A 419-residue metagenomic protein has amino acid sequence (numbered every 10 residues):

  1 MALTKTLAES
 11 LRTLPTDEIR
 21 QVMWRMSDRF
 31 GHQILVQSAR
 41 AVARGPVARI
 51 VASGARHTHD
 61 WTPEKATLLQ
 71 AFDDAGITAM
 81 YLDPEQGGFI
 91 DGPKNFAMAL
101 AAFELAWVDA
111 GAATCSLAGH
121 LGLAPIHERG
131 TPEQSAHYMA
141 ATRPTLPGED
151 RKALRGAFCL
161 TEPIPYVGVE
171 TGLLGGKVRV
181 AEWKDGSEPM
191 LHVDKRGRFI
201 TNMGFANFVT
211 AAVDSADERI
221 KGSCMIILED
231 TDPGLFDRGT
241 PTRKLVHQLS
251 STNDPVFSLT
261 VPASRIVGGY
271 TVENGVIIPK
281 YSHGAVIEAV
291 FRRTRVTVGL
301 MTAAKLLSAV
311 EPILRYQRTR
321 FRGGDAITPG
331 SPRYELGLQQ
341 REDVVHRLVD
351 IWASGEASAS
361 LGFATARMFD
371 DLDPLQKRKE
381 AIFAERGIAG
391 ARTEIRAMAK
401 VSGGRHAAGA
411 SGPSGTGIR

Functional and structural regions predicted by a protein language model:
M1-L117, H137-D150, A366, D370-A389: Amphipathic, small/basic residue-rich leader segments at the start of a protein or domain
Q37, A41, A304-L307, E311 (+3 more regions): Generic structural signal for well-ordered, non-transmembrane alpha-helical segments in soluble/cytosolic regions
A97, L117-A124, A326-Y334, E342 (+1 more regions): Short, conserved phosphate-binding/catalytic loop or strand-edge motifs used in phosphoryl-/nucleotidyl-transfer
L105-W107, E128-P165, E182-L191: FAD-binding glycine-rich core of flavoenzymes that anchor FAD
E188-T240: A short core secondary-structure module
K195, R386-R419: Alpha-helix capping/hinge segments and adjacent helical runs
P241-S354: Glycine-rich beta->alpha junctions and the first turn(s) of the following alpha-helix
D343-I382: Loop-to-helix element that buttresses phosphate recognition and phosphoryl-transfer chemistry
